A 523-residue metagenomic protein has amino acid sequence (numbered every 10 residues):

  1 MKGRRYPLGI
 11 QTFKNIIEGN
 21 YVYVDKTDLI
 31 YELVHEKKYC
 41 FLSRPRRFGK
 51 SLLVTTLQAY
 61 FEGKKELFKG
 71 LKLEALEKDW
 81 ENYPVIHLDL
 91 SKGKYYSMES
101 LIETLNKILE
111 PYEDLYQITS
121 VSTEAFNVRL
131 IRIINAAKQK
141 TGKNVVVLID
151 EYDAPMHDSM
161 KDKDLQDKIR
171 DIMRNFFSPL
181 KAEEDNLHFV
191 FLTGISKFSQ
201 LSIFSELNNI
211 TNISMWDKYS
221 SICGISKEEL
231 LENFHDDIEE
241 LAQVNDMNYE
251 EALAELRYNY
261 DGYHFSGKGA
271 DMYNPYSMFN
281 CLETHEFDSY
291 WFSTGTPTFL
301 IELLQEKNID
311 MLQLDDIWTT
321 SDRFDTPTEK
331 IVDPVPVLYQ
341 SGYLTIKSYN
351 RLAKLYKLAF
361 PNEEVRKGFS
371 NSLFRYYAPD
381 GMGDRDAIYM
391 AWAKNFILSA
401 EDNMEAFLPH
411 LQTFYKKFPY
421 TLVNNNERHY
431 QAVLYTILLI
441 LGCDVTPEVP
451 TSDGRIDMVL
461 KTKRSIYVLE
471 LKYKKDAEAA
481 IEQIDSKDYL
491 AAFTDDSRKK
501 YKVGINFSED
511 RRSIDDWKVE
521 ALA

Functional and structural regions predicted by a protein language model:
M1-N426, L441: Phosphate-binding site recognition
A137-T141, I437-K463: Active-site metal-binding core of divalent-cation-utilizing nuclease and nuclease-like domains
V146, S465-Y467, Y501: Structural motif
Q166-D171, Y473-L490: Mg2+/Mn2+-dependent nuclease catalytic core
F176-E183, P336-L344, Y435-L439, C443 (+1 more regions): Metal-dependent nuclease catalytic cores in nucleic-acid-processing enzymes, especially RNase H-like/related
L434, M458-Y473, K487: Conserved catalytic cores of phosphodiester-cleaving nucleases, focusing on short active-site segments
A492, R498-A523: Domain-level recognition of nuclease-like catalytic cores that cleave nucleotide substrates
